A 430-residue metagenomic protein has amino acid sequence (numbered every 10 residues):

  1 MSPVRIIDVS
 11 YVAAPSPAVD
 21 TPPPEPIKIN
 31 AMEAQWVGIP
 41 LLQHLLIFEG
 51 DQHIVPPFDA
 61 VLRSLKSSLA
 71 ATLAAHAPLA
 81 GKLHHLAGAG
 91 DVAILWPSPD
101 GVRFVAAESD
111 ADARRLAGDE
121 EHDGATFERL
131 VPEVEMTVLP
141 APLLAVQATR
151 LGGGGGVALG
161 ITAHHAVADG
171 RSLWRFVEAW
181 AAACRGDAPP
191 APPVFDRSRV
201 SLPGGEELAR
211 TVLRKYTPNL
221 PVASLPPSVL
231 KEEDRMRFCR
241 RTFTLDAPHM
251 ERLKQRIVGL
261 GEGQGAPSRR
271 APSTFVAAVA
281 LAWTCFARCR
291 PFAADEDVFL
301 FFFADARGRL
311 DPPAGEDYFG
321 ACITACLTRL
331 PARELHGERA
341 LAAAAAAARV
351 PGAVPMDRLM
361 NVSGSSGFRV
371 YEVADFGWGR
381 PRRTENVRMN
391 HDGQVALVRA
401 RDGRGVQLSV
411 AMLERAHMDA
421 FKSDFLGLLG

Functional and structural regions predicted by a protein language model:
M1-I6, A191, A209, Q407: Low-complexity, intrinsically disordered short peptide segments enriched in small/polar/basic residues
M1-M32: Long, contiguous juxta-domain segments that are non-catalytic but functionally important
A14-P26, G38-P78, K82-G367: Soluble acyl-CoA-dependent acyltransferase catalytic core bearing the H(X)4D motif
I29-M32, I47, F376, T384: Short amphipathic alpha-helical "recognition" segments used for binding
Q35, L143-R150, H391-A400: Short, surface-exposed beta-strand/loop micro-motifs that present aromatic residues
P355-G430: Low-complexity, glycine/alanine/valine/leucine- and proline-rich hydrophobic stretches
